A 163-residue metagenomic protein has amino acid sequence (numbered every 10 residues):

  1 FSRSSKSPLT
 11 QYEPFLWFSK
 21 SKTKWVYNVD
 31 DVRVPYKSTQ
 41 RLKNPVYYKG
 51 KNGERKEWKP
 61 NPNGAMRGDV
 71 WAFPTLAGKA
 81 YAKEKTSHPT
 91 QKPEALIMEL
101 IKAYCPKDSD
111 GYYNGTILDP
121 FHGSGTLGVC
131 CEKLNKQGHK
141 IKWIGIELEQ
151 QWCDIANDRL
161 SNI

Functional and structural regions predicted by a protein language model:
F1-I146, Q150-C153: Core catalytic lobe of class I
A156-N157: Conserved SAM-binding loop
S161-I163: S-adenosyl-L-methionine
